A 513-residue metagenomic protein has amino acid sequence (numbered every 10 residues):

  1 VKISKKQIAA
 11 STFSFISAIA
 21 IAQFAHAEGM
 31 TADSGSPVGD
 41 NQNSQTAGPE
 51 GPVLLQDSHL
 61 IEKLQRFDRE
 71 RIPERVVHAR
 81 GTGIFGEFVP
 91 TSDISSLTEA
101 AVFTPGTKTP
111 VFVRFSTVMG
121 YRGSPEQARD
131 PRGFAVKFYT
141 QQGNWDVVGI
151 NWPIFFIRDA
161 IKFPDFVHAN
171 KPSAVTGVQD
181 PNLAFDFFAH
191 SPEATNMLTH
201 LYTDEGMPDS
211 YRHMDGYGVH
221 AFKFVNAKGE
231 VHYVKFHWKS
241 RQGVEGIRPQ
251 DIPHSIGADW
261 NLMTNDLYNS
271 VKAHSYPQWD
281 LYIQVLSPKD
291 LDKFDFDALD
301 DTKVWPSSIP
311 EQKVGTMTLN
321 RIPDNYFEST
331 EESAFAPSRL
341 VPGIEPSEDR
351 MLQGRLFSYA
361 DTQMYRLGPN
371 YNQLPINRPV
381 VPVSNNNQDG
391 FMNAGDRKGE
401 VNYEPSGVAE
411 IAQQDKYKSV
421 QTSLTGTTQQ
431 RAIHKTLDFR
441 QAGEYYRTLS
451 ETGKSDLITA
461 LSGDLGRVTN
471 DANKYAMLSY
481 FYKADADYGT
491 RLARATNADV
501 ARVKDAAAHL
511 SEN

Functional and structural regions predicted by a protein language model:
V1-A27: Gram-negative bacterial Sec-dependent N-terminal signal peptides
E28-N513: Active-site-adjacent core segments of small-molecule enzymes
